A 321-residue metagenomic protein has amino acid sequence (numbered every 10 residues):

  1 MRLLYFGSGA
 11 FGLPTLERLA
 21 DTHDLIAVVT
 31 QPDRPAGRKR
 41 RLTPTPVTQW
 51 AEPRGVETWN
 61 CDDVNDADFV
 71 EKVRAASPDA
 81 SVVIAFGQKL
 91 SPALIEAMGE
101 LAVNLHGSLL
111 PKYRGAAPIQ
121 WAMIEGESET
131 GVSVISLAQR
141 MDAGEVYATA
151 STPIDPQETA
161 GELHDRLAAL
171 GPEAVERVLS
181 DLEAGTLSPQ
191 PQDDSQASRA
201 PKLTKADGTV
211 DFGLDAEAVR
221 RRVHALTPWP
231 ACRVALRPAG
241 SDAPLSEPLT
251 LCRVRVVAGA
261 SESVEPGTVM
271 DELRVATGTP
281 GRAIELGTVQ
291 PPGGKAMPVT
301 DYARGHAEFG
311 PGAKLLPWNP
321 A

Functional and structural regions predicted by a protein language model:
M1-K39: N-terminal Rossmann-like dinucleotide-binding module
R2-L4, D24-V29, E57-A76, S81 (+1 more regions): Internal alpha/beta domain cores that form substrate/cofactor-binding pockets in large enzymes and binding proteins
L13, R41-P44, D66-V70, Q88 (+1 more regions): Structural motif corresponding to alpha-helix initiation and N-cap regions
R34-P53: N-terminal beta-loop-helix "entrance" segment that forms/cooperates in small-molecule cofactor or anionic ligand
A80-R199, T204-A206: Donor/substrate-binding cores of folate-linked one-carbon enzymes
D207, F212-A321: An anion-binding loop in the catalytic cleft
